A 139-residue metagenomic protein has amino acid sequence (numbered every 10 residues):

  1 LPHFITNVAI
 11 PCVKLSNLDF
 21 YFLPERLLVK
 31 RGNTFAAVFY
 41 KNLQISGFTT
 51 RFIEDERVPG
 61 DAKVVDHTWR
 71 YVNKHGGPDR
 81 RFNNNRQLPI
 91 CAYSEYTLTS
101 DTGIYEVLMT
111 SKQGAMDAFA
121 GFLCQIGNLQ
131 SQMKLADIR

Functional and structural regions predicted by a protein language model:
L1-R139: A composition-biased, non-transmembrane "mature-region" signal
